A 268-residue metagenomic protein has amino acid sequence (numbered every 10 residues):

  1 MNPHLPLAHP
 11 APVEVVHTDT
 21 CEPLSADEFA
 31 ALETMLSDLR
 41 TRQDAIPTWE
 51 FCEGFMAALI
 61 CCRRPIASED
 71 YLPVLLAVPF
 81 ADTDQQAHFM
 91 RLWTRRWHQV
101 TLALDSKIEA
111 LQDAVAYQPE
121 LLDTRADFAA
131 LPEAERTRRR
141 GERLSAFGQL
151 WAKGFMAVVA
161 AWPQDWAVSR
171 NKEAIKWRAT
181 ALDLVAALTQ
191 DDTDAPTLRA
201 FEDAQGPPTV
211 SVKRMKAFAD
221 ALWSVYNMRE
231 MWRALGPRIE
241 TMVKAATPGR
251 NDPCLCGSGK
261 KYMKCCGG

Functional and structural regions predicted by a protein language model:
M1-G268: Acidic/negatively charged segments and metal-coordination signatures
